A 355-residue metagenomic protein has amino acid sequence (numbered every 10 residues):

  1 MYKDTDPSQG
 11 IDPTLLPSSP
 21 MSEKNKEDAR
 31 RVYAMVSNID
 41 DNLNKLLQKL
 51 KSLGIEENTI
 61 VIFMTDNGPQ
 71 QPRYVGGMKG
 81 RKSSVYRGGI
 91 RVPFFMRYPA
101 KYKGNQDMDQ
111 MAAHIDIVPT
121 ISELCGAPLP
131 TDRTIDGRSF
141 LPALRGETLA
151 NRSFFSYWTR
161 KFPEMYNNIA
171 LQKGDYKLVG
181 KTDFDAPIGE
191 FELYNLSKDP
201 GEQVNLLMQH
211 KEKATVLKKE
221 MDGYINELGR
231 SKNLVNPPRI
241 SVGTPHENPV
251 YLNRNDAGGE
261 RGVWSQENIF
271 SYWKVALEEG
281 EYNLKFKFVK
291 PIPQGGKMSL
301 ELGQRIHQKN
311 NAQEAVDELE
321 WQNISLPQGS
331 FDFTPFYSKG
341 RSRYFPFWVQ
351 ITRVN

Functional and structural regions predicted by a protein language model:
M1-V118, S122-I135, V179-F191, L196-Q203 (+4 more regions): Active-site-proximal cap/lid insertion segments
I55-V61, L149-R152, K173-Y176: Loop/turn elements at helix/coil->beta-strand transitions in domains of secreted/extracellular proteins
F63-Q71, D136-G137, W158-F162, E227-G243: Short, solvent-exposed turn/loop segments enriched in Gly/Ser/Thr/Pro and often Arg
K82-R87, W158-F162, N168-I169: Short Gly/Pro-enriched turn/cap motifs at secondary-structure boundaries
I117, L206-N355: Long, internal low-complexity/basic segments
E164-Y166, I188-G189, G295, L319-E320: Short, surface-exposed coil-to-beta transition loops
N167-Q172, Y176-F184: Short, surface-exposed beta-strand/loop micro-motifs that present aromatic residues
